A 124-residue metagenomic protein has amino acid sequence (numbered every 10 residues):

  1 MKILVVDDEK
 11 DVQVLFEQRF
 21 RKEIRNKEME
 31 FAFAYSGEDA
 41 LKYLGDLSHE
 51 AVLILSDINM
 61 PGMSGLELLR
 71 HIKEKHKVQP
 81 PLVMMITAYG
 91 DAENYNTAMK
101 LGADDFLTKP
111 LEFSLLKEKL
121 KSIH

Functional and structural regions predicted by a protein language model:
D8, K109: A Lys-centered signature of the CheY-like receiver
K10-A32: Two-component/phosphorelay signaling modules centered on CheY-like receiver
F33-G45, G65: Helix N-cap/capping motif at the beta->alpha junctions
K42, L66-Q79: Short amphipathic alpha-helix used as the core "switch/output" element in two-component signaling
M60: Receiver (REC) domain active-site loop signature in two-component systems and cognate sites in sensor histidine kinases
E67, Q79-P80, G90-D105, E118: Alpha4 helix (beta4-alpha4-beta5 surface) of REC/receiver domains from two-component response regulators
M84-I86: Hydrophobic/aromatic residues positioned on beta-strands within the core alpha/beta folds
L111-L120: C-terminal output helix
